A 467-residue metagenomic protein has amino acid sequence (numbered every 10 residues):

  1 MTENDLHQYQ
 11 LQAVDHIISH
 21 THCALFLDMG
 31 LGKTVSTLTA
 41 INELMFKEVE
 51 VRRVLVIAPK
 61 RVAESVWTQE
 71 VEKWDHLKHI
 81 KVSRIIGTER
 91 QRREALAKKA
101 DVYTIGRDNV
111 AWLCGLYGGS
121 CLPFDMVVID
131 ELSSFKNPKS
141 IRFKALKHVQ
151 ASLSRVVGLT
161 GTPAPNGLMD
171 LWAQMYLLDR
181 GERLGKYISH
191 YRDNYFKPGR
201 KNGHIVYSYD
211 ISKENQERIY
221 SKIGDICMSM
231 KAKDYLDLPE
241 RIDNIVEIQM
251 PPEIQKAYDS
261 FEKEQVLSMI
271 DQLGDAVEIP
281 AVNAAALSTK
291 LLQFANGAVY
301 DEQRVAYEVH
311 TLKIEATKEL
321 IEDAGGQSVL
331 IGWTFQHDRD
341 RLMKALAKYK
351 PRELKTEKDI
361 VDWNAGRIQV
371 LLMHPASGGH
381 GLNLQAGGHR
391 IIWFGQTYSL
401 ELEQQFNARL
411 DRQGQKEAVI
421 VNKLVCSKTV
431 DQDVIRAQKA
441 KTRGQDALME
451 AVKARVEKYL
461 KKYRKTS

Functional and structural regions predicted by a protein language model:
M1-K144, H148-S152, I188, R192-Y209 (+11 more regions): SF2 helicase/translocase NTPase motor core, specifically the RecA-like lobe 1 inter-motif segment between Walker
D5-Y9, I211, L238, M250 (+1 more regions): Alpha-helical hairpin
R53, H79-V82, M126, F143-D234 (+1 more regions): Conserved P-loop NTPase motor "coupling/switch" region that bridges the ATPase
D170-A173, N383-Q396, I420-K423: A short beta-strand element within the Helicase C-terminal
P239-M250, Y258: Short amphipathic
G326, T397: A detector of single, family-specific signature residues that are central to catalytic or substrate-handling motifs
G332: Regulatory input/activation interfaces that engage signals or partners
S399-A418, Q438: Conserved SF2 helicase motif VI
